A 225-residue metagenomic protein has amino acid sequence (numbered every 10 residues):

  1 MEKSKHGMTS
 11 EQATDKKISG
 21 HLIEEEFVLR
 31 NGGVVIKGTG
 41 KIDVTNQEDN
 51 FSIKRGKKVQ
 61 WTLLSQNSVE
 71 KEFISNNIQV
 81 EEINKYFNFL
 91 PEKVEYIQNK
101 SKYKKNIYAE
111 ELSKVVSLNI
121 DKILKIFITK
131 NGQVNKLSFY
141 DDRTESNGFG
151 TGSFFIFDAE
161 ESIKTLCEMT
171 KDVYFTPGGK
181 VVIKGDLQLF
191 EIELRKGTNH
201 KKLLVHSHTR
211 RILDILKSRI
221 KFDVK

Functional and structural regions predicted by a protein language model:
M1-Q47, I53-K225: Nucleic-acid endonuclease domains
